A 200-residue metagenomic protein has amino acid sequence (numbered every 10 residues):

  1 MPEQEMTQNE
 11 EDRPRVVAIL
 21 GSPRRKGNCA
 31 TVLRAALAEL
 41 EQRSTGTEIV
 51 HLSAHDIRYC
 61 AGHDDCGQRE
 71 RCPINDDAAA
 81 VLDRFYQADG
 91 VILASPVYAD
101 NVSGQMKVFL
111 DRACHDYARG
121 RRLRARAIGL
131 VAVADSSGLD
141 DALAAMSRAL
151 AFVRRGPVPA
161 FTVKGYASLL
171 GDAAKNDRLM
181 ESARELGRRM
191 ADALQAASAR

Functional and structural regions predicted by a protein language model:
M1-R119, L170-R200: N-terminal beta1-alpha1-beta2 submodule of the flavodoxin-like/Rossmannoid cofactor-binding fold
C29-V32, D140-A145, A149, G165 (+2 more regions): Amphipathic, positively biased hydrophobic alpha-helical segments used for protein targeting and membrane insertion
S44-H51, R155-G165: Short beta-strand elements in bilobed, periplasmic/extracellular small-molecule ligand-binding domains
H55-D56, D135, K164-S168: Glycine-rich beta-alpha junction loops
G104, A118-V163: Short, glycine-/small-residue-rich phosphate/pyrophosphate-handling segment
